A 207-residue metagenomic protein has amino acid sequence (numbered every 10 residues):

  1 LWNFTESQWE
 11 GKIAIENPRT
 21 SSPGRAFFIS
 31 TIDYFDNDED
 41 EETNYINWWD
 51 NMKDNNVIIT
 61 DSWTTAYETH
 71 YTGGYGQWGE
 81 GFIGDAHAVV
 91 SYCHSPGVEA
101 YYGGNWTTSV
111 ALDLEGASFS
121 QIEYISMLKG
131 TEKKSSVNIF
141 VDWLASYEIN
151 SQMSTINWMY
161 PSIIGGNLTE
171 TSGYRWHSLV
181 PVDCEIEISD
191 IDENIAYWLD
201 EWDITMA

Functional and structural regions predicted by a protein language model:
L1, D33-E42, T131-V137: Short helix-loop capping/hinge motifs at secondary-structure junctions, enriched in acidic/polar residues
L1-R19: A conserved helix-loop-strand patch within extracytoplasmic ligand-binding domains of the periplasmic binding
W2-T5, H87, A100-F119, L128-T131: Short beta-strand->loop
A14-P18, I32, K53-I58, K129 (+1 more regions): Second-shell loop/turn segments in exported
P23-A26, S30, N44-N47, S62-T69 (+10 more regions): Extracytoplasmic/secreted proteins, especially bacterial periplasmic and envelope-associated proteins
S30-L112: Ligand-binding pocket segment of bilobal, Venus flytrap-like solute-binding proteins
S118, E123-I186: Mature extracytoplasmic/periplasmic domains
S178, V182-A207: Conserved C-terminal helix/tail region of periplasmic/extracytoplasmic solute-binding proteins
